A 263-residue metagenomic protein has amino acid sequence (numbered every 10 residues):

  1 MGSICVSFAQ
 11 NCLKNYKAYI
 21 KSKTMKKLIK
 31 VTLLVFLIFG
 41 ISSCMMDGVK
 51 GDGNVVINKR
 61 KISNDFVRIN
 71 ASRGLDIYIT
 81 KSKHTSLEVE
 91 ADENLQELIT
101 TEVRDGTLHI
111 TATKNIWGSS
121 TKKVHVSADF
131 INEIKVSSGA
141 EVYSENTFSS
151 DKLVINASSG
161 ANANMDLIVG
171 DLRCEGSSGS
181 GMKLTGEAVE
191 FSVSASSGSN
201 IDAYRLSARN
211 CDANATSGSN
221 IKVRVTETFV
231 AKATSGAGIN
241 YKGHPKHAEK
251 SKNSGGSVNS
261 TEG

Functional and structural regions predicted by a protein language model:
G2, K26-F36, S42-Q96, H109 (+3 more regions): Short acidic/polar N-terminal linker immediately downstream of export determinants
S3-T24: Short, Lys/Arg-enriched N-terminal segments with co-localized hydrophobic residues within the first ~10-30 amino acids
K59-R60, F66-I79, K123-V126, I131-E262: Extended, compositionally simple hydrophobic/Ser/Thr-rich segments that build repetitive fibrous architectures
S72, T101-V103: Solvent-exposed adhesion/ligand-recognition segments of exported proteins
R104-G106, F130-I131: Short, solvent-exposed coil/turn segments at beta-strand boundaries
